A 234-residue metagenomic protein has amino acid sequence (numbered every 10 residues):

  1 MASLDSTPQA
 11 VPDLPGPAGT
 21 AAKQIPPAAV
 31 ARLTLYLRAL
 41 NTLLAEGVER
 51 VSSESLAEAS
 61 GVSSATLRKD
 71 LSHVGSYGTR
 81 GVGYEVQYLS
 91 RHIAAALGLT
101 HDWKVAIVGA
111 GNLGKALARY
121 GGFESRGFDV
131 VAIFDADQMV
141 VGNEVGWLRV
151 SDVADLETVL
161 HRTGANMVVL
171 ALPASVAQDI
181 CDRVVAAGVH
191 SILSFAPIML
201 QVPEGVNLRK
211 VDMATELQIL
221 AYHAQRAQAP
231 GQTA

Functional and structural regions predicted by a protein language model:
M1-E49: Extreme N-terminal segment that seeds HTH/winged-HTH DNA-binding domains in transcriptional regulators
Q24, R50, E54-V105: HTH-adjacent hinge/linker in prokaryotic transcriptional regulators
Y36-L44, W147-A234: Phosphate-bearing ligand-interacting subdomains that bind or position ATP/ADP/UDP/GDP/NAD(P) or nucleotide-linked
R50, G121, V159: Catalytic, metal-anchored helix/loop core of enzyme active sites in primary metabolism
A110: Glycine-rich Rossmann-fold phosphate-binding loop(s) that bind the pyrophosphate of adenine dinucleotide cofactors
L113: Hydrophobic/small residue at the entry helix of a nucleotide-binding pocket
E124-G146: NAD(P)-binding Rossmann-fold cofactor-contacting core
